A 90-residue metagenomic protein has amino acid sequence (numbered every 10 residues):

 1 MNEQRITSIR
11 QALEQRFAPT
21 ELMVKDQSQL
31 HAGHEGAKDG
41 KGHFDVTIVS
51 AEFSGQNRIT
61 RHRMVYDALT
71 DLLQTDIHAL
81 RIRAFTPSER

Functional and structural regions predicted by a protein language model:
M1-R90: N-terminal, polar/charged subdomain of small-to-medium soluble alpha/beta proteins
